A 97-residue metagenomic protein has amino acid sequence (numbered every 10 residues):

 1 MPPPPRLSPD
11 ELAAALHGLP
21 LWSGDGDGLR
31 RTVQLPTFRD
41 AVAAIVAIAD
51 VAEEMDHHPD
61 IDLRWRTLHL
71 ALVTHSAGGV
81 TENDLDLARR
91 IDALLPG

Functional and structural regions predicted by a protein language model:
M1-L68, L72-G97: Long, contiguous binding/interaction regions
